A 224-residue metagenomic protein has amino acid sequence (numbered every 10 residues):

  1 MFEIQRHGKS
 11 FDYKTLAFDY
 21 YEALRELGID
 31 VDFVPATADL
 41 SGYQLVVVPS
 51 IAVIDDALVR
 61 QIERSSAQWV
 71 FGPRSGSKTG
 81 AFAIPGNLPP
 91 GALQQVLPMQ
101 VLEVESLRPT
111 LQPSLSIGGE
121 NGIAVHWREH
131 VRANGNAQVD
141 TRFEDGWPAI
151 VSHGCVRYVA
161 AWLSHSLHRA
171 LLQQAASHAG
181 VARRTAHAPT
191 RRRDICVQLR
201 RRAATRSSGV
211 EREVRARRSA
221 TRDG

Functional and structural regions predicted by a protein language model:
M1-Q44: Aromatic-Pro/Gly-enriched surface loop or interdomain linker that acts as a lid/target-recognition segment
D12, T37, S41-Y43, P49-G224: A conserved amphipathic helix/loop scaffold that creates a polar/acidic microenvironment used either to coordinate
